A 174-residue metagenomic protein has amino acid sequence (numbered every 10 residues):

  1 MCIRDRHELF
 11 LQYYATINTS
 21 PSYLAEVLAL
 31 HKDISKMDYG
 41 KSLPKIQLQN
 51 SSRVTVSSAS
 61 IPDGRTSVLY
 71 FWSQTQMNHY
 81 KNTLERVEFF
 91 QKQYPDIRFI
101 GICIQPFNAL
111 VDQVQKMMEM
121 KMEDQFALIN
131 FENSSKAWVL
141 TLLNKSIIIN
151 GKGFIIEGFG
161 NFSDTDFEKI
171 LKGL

Functional and structural regions predicted by a protein language model:
R4-S58: Oxidative protein folding and maturation machinery
V56-V87: Short active-site neighborhood of thiol/selenol oxidoreductases, capturing the structured segment around
R65-T66, K81-I102, L171-L174: Conserved helix-turn-beta segment immediately C-terminal to the redox Cys motif in thioredoxin-like folds
W72-N78, I102-P106, N133-A137: Short, contiguous acidic/charged loop-to-helix segments that flank catalytic cores in large enzymes
D96-L110, M122-E132: Thiol-based oxidoreductase modules, predominantly thioredoxin-like and allied folds used for disulfide exchange
V114-G151: Short, internal strand/loop/helix patches that form the active-site neighborhood or redox-interaction surface
I148-L174: Thiol-/selenol-based redox modules, centered on thioredoxin-like and closely related oxidoreductase domains
